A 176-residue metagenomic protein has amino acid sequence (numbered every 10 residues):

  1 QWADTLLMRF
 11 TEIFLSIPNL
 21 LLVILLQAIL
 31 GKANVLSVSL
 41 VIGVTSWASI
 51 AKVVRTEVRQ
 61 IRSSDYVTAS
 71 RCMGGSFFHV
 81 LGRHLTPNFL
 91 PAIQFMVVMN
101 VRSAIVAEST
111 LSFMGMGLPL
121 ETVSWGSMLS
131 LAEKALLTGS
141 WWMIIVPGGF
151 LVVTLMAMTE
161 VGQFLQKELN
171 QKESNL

Functional and structural regions predicted by a protein language model:
Q1-K52, T56-E57: Generic hydrophobic transmembrane alpha-helix motif, especially the helices
W2-M8, R59-S63, V67-F95: Amphipathic cytosolic juxtamembrane alpha-helices at the membrane-cytosol interface of multi-pass membrane transporters
A3-F10, F14, L85, W125-M128 (+1 more regions): Hydrophobic alpha-helical segments of integral membrane proteins, encompassing both true transmembrane helices
T5-R9, V53, E57, D65 (+1 more regions): Membrane-spanning helices that line or support transport/gating and their immediate boundary helices in channels
F14, P18, T45-A48, V58 (+6 more regions): Residue-level hotspots within pore-lining transmembrane alpha-helices of multi-pass secondary transporters
L15, L26-L30, V58, M99 (+2 more regions): Glycine-rich helix-loop "coupling/hinge" segments at transmembrane-helix boundaries in multipass transporters
V23-A28, I42, K52, D65-T68 (+4 more regions): Transmembrane alpha-helix boundary and packing residues in multipass membrane permease domains and related
N34, T45, Q94, V98-M99 (+1 more regions): C-terminal transmembrane helix and the adjacent membrane-cytosol boundary/short C-terminal tail of inner/organellar
